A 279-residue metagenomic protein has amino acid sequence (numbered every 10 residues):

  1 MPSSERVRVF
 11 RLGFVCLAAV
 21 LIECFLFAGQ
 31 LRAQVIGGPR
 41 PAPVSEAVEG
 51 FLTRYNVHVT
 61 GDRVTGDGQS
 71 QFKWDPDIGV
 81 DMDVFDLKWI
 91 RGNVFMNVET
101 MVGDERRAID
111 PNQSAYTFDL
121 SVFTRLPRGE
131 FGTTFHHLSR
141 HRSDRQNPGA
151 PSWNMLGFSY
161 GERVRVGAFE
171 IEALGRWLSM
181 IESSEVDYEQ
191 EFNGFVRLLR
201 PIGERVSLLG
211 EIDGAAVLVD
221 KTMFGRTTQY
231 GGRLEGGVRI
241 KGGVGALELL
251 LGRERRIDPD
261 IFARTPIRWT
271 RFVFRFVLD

Functional and structural regions predicted by a protein language model:
M1-R40: Cleavable N-terminal export/targeting peptides
Q34-D279: Transmembrane beta-barrel domains of bacterial outer-membrane proteins
